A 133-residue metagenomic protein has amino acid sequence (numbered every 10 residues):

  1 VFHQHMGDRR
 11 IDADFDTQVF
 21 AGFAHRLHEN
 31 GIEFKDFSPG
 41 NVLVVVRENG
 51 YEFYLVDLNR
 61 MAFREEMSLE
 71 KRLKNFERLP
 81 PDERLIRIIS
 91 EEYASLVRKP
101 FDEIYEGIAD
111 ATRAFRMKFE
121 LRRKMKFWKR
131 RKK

Functional and structural regions predicted by a protein language model:
V1-F15: Conserved structural core of kinase catalytic domains
A24-I32: Protein kinase catalytic-loop region centered on the HRD/HxD motif
I32-P39: Catalytic-loop of the protein kinase fold
D36, V46, A62-R64: Activation segment
N41-L55: Conserved protein kinase catalytic/activation segment
Y51-K124, W128: C-lobe/activation-segment region of protein kinase-like
K129-K133: Charged, glycine-rich intrinsically disordered N-terminal tails and low-complexity linkers that flank
